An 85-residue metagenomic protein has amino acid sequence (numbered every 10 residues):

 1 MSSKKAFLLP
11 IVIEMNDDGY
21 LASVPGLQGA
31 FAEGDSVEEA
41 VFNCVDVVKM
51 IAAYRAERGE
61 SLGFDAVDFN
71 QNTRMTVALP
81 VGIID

Functional and structural regions predicted by a protein language model:
M1-L9, F42-D85: Short, charged, surface-exposed hinge/linker loops at domain edges that act as mobile lids or interdomain connectors
V12-L27: Short aromatic-glycine-(Arg/Gly/Cys) micro-motifs in beta-strand/loop hairpins
L21, G29-F31, V77: Residue-level detector of intrinsically disordered, flexible termini and proteolytic processing junctions
Q28-E39: A short, exposed loop/beta-hairpin motif centered on an aromatic-Gly-Thr core
